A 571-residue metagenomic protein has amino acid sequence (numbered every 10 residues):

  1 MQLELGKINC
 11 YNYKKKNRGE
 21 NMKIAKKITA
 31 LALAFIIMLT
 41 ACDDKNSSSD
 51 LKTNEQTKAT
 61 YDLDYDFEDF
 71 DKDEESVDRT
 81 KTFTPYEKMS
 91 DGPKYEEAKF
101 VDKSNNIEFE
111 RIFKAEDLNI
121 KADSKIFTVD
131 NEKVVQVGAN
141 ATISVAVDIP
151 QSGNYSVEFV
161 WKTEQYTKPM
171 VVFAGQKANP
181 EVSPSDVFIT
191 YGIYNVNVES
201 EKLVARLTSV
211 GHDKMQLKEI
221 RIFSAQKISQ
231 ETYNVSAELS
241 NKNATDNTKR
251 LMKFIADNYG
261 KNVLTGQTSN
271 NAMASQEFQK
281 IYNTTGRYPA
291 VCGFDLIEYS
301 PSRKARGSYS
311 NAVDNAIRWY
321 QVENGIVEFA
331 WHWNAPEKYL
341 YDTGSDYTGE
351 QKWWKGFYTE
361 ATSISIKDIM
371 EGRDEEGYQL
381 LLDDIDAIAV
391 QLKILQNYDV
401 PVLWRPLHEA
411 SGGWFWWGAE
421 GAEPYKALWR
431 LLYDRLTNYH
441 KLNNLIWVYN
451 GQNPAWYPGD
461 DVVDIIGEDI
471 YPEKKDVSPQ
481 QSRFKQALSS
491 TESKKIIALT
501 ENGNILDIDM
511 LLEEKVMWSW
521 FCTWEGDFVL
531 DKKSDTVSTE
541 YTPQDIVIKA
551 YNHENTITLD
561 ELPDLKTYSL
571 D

Functional and structural regions predicted by a protein language model:
L31, Q56-T245: Extracytoplasmic
L39-A41: C-terminal motif of bacterial Sec signal peptides marking the signal peptidase cleavage site
K58, D64-K72, G92, F223-I297 (+3 more regions): N-terminal module-boundary/linker segments of secreted carbohydrate-active enzymes
G266-T268, R405-L407, W429-P454, K495-N504: Aromatic-lined carbohydrate-recognition surfaces of secreted/lumenal glycan-active proteins
S302, A312-A427, L442: Substrate-binding cleft of extracellular glycoside hydrolase catalytic domains
N453-K475, T523-W524: Aromatic- and acid-rich polysaccharide-binding/catalytic face of secreted or lumenal carbohydrate-active enzymes
K495-D571: Substrate-binding cleft of secreted/luminal carbohydrate-active enzymes
